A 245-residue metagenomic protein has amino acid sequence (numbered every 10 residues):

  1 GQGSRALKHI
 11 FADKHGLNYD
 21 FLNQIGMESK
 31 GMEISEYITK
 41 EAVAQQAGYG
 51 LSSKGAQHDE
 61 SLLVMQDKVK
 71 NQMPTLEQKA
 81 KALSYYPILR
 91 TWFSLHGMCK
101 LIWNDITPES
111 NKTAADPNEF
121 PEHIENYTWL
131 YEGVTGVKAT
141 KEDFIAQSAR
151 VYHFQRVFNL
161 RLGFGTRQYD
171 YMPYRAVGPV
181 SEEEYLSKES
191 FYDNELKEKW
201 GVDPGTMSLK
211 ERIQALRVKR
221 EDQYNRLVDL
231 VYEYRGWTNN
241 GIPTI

Functional and structural regions predicted by a protein language model:
G1-I245: Extended C-terminal regions of large enzymes
